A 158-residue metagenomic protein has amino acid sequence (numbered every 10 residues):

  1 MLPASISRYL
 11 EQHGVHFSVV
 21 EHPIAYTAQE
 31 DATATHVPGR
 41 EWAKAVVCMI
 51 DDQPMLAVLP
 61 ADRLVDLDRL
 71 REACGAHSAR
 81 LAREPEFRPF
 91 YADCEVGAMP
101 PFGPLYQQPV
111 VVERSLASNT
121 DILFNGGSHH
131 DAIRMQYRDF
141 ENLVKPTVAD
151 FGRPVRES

Functional and structural regions predicted by a protein language model:
M1-S158: Extended, low-hydrophobicity, polar/charged segments
